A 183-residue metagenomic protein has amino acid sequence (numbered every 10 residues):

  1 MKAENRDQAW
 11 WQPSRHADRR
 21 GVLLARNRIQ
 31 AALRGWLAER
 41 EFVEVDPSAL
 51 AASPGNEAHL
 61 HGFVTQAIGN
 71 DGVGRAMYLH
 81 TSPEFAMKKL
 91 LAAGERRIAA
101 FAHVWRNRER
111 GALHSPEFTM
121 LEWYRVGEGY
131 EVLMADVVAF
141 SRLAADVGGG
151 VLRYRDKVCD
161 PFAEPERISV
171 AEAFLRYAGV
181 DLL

Functional and structural regions predicted by a protein language model:
M1-V132, R142: Class II aminoacyl-tRNA synthetase-like tRNA-binding/catalytic domains
V138-A139: Short amphipathic alpha-helices in soluble, non-transmembrane regions that often serve as interface/regulatory elements
L143-L183: Metal-assisted phosphate- and nucleotidyl-transfer catalytic regions
